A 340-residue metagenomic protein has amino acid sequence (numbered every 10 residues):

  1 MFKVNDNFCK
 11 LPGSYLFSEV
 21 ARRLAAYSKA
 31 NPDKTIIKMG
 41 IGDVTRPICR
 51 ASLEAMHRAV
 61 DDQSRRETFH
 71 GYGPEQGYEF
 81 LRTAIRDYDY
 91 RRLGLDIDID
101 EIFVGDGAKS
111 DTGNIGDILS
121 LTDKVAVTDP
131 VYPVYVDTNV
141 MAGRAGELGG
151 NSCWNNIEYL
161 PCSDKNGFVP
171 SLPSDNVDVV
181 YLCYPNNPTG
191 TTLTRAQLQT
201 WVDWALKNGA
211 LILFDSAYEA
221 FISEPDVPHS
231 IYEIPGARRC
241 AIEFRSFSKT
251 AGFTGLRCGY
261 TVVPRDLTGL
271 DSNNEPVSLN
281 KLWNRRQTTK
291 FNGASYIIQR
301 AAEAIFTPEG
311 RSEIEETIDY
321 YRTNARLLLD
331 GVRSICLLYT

Functional and structural regions predicted by a protein language model:
F2-D106, I305-R311, L327: N-terminal small-domain helix-loop-helix segment of the aminotransferase-like
N31, K207-N208: Helix C-cap/helix->beta junction micro-motif
G42-R46, K109, Y132-P133, P185-P188 (+5 more regions): Short, solvent-exposed loop/turn segments at secondary-structure junctions
E67-W204, E219-I234, I242: Conserved core of the PLP fold type I
V140, G150, E233-R322, R326-G331 (+1 more regions): Conserved core segment of the aminotransferase class I/II
Y339-T340: Conserved small/polar residues in nucleotide/adenosyl-binding loops
